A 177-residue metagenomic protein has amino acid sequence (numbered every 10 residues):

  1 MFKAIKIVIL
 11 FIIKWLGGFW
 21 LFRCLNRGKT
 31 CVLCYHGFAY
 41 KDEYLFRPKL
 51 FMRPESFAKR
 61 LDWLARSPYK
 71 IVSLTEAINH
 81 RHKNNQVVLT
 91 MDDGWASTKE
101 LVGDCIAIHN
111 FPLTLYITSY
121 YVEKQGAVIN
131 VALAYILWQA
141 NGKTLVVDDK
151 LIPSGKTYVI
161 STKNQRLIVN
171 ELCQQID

Functional and structural regions predicted by a protein language model:
M1-L89, A96-D177: Terminal accessory/targeting
